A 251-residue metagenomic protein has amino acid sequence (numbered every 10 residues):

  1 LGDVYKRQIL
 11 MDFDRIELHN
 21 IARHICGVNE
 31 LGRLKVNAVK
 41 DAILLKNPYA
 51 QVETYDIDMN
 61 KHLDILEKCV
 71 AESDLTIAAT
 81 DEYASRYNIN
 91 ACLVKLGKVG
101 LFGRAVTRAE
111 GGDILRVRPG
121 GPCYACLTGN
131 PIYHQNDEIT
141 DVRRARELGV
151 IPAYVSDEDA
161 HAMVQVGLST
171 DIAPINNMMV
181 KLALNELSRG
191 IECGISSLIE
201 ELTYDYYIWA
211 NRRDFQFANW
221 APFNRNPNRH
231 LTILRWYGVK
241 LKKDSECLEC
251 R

Functional and structural regions predicted by a protein language model:
L1-Y5: Short, small-residue-biased leader/transition segments that mark boundaries at the very start of proteins
K6, K46-A50, L96: Secondary-structure transition/capping motifs at alpha-helix termini and the adjoining loop/turn into the next element
L10-Y49: Glycine-rich phosphate-binding loop and adjoining beta1-alpha1-beta2 segment of Rossmann-like nucleotide-binding folds
M11-F13, Y55, A78-A79, G103: Generic beta-strand/beta-sheet core signal
L18, H62, E110-G111: Generic structural signal for helix capping and beta-alpha/helix-loop junctions
I21-R23, I65, D113-L115: Short secondary-structure transition/capping segments
A38-L75, T80-A84: A structured beta-alpha segment of the ubiquitous adenosine-cofactor-binding alpha/beta core
K68-L75, A79-R251: Glycine-rich phosphate/adenylate-binding loop
